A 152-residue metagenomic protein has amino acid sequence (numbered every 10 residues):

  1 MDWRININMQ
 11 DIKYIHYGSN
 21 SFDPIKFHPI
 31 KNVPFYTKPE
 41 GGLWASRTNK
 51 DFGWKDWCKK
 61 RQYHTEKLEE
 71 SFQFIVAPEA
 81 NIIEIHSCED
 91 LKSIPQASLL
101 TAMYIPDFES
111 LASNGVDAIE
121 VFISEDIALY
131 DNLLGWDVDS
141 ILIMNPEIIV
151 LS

Functional and structural regions predicted by a protein language model:
N6-N32, K59-S152: Active-site and NAD+-binding cores of ADP-ribose-processing enzymes
K26, I30-R47: A short, exposed loop/beta-hairpin motif centered on an aromatic-Gly-Thr core
E40, N49-C58: A short, charged, amphipathic alpha-helix used as a generic interaction element across diverse proteins
T48-N49, I123: Residues immediately flanking
